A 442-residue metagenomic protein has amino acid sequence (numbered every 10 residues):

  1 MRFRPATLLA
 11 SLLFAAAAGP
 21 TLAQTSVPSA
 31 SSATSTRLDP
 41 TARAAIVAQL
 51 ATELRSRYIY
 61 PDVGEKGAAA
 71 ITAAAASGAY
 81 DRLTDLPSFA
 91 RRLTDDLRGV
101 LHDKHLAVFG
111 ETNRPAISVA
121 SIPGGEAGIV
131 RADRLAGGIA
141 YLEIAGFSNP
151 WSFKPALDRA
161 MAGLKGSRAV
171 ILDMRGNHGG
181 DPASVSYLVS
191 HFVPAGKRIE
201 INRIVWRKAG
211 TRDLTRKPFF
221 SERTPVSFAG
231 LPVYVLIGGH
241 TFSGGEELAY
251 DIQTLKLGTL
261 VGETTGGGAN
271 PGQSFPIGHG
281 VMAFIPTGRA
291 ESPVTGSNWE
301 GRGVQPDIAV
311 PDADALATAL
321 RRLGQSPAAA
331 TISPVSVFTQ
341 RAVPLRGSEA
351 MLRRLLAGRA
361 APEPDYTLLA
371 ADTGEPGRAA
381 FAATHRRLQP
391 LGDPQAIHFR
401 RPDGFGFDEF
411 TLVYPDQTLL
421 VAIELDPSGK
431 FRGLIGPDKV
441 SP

Functional and structural regions predicted by a protein language model:
T34-I46, S326-A357: Short, low-complexity N-terminal intrinsically disordered segments enriched in polar/charged residues
L50, L97, L142, L172 (+3 more regions): Terminal peptide-recognition signature
P61-G137, P376, A380-H398: Extended, small/polar residue-biased N-terminal targeting/export presequences and adjacent propeptide/linker tracts
G67-A73, L355-P376: Short, well-ordered alpha-helical segments enriched in acidic and aromatic residues
R92-G166, D213-L214, F284, N298-A330 (+3 more regions): C-terminal, low-ordered peptide segments at domain boundaries
T112-P115, G146-P150, G176-P182, R198-I199 (+7 more regions): Solvent-exposed loop/turn segments at secondary-structure junctions within structured extracellular/periplasmic domains
G179-P232, N270-P276, G288-P293: Gly/Ser/Thr-rich loop/hinge elements
A382-G429: Surface-exposed, charged secondary-structure patches
